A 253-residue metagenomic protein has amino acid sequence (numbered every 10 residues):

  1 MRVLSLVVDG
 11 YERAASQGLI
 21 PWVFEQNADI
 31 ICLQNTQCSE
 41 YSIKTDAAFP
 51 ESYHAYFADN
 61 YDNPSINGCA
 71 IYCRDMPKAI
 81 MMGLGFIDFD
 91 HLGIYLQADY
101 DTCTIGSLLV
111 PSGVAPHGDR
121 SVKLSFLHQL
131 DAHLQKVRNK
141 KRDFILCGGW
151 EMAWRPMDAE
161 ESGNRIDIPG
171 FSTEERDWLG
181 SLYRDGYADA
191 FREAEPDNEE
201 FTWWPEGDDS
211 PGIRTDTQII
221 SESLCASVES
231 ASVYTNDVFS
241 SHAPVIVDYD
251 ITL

Functional and structural regions predicted by a protein language model:
M1-A48, Y61-I66, L253: N-terminal, active-site-proximal structural segment of metallo-dependent hydrolase catalytic domains
M1-D9, T102-V114, C147: Active-site-proximal beta-strand elements of phosphoester/diester hydrolases
D9, T36-Q37, L109-P111, E151-A153 (+1 more regions): Catalytic metal-binding/acid-base residues of hydrolase active sites
T36-G113: Structured beta-strand-rich core segments of catalytic domains in phosphoester-bond hydrolases
E51-H54, F126-P211: Metal-dependent phosphoesterases centered on the DNase I-like endonuclease/exonuclease/phosphatase
P64-I80, E206-S227: Conserved beta strand-loop-helix elements of the APE1-like EEP
L84-F86, V110-L127, G163-D167: Surface-exposed cleft-lining segments at the edges of enzyme active sites
Y234-L253: Surface polyanion/phosphate-binding segment centered on an Asp-His-Pro turn
